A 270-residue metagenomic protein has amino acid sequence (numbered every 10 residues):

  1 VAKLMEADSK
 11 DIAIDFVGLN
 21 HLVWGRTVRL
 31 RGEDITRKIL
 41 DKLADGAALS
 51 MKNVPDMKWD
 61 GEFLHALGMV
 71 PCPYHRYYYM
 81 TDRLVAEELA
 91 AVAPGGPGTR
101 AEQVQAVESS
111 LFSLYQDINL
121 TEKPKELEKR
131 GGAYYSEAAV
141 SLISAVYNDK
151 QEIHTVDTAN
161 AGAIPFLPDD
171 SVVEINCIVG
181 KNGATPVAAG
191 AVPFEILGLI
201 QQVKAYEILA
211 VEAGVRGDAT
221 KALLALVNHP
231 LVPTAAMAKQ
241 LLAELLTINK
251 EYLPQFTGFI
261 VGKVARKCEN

Functional and structural regions predicted by a protein language model:
M5-N270: Long, compositionally biased stretches enriched for glycine and/or charged residues
